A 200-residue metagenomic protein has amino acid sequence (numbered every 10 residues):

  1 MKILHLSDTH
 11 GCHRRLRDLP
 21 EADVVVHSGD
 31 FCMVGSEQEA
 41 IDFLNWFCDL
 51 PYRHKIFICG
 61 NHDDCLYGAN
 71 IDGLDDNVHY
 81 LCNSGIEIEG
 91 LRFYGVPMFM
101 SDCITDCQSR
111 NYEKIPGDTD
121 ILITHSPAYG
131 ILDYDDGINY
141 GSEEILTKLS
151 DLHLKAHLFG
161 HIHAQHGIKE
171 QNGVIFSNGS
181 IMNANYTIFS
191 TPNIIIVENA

Functional and structural regions predicted by a protein language model:
M1-L16, C82-P116, I181-A200: Core dinuclear metal-dependent hydrolase active-site scaffold
H5-S7, V25-D30, K55-N61, L81-C82 (+4 more regions): Active-site neighborhood of phospho(di)ester-bond hydrolases with catalytic His/Asp-centered motifs
L6-I88: Core catalytic region of metal-dependent phosphoesterases/phosphodiesterases, especially metallo-beta-lactamase-like
H10-G11, C32, D63-D64, M98-S101 (+3 more regions): Short, solvent-exposed loop/turn segments at secondary-structure junctions
E37, G117-H153: Active-site-proximal segments of metal-dependent phosphoesterases and phosphodiesterases across multiple
A40-L44, V78, C107-Y112, G137-L146: Charged helix-capping and loop-helix junction motifs
G85-E89, E144-L152, A156, H163-A200: Binuclear metal-dependent phosphoesterase catalytic core
I104-C107, S126-P127, I131-G137, K169-E170 (+1 more regions): A short secondary-structure junction signal
